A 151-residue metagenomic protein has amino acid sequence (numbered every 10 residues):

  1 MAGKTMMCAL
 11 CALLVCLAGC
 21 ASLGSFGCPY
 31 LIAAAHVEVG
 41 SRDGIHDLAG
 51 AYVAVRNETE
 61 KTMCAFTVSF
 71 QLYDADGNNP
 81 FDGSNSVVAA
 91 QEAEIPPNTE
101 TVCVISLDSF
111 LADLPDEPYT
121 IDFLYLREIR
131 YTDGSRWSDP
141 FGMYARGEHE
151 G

Functional and structural regions predicted by a protein language model:
G3-L13: Sec-dependent N-terminal signal peptides
G44-Y52: Short, solvent-exposed loop/turn segments enriched in Ser/Thr/Gly
V55-E60: Asparagine-centered strand-capping/turn motif at beta-strand->loop junctions
K61-A65, P80-F81: Short acidic/proline- and small/hydrophobic-mixed sequence motifs that coincide with surface turns and coil-to-beta
L72-S84: Short aromatic-acidic-glycine turn motif
D82-R136, G147-G151: Short, solvent-exposed, Trp/other aromatic-anchored flexible loops in extracytoplasmic proteins
